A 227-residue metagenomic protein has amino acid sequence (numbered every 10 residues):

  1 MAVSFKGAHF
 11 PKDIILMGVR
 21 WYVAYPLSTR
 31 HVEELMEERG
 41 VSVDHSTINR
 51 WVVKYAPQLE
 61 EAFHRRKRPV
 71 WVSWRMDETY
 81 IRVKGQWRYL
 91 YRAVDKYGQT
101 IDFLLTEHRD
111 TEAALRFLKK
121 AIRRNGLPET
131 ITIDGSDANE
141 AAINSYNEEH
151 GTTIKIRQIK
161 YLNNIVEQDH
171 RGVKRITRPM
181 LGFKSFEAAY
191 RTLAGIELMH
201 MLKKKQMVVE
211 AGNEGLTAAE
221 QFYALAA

Functional and structural regions predicted by a protein language model:
M1-A227: Residue-level recognition of single "structural anchor" positions that define or cap local secondary structure
